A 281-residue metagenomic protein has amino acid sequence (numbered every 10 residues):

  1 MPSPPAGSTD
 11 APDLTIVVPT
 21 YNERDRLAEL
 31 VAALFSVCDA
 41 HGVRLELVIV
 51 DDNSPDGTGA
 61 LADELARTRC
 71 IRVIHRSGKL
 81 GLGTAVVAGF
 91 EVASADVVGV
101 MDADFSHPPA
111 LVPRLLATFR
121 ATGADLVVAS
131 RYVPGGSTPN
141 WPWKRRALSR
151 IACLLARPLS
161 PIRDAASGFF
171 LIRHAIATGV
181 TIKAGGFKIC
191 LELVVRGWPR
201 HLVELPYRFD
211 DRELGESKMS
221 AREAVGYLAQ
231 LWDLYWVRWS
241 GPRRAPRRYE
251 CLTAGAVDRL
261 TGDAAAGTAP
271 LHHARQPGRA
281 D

Functional and structural regions predicted by a protein language model:
M1-A11, A156-L159, I182-D281: Hydrophobic helical membrane-anchoring modules
M1-S36, V43: N-proximal low-complexity "stem/linker" segments adjacent to membrane-targeting elements
T20, V50-D52, R76: Conserved sequence signature across two-component system core domains
E23-R26, S54, P108: Donor nucleotide-sugar binding loop of glycosyltransferases
L45-V48, G59-V92: Conserved donor nucleotide-binding strand/loop of the catalytic core
D51-A60, F105: A conserved acidic beta->alpha catalytic loop
R76-V92, V97, S106-F187, R212-R222: Acceptor/aglycone-binding surface of glycosyltransferases and processive sugar-polymer synthases
